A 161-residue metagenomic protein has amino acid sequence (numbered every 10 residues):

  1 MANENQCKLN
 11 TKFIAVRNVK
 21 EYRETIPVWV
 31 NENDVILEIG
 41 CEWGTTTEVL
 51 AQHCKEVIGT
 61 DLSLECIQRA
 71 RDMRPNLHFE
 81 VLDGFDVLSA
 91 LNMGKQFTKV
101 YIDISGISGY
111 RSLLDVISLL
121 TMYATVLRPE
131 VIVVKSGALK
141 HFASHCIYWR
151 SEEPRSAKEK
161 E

Functional and structural regions predicted by a protein language model:
M1-N31: S-adenosyl-L-methionine
N33-E42: Conserved class I S-adenosyl-L-methionine
G44-E48: Glycine-rich SAM-binding Motif I of class I
E56-T60: Short beta-strand element of Class I
S63-L64: Conserved SAM/SAH-binding beta-strand->alpha-helix loop
A70-R71: Conserved SAM-binding loop
P75-D86: Conserved SAM-binding strand-loop segment of SAM-dependent methyltransferases
S108-E161: C-terminal substrate-binding/active-site "lid" region of AdoMet-derived donor-dependent transferases
